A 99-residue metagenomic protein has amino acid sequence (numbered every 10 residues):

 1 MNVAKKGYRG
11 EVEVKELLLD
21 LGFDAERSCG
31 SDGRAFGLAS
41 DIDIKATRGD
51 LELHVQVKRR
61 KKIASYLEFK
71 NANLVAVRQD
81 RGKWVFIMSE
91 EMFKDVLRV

Functional and structural regions predicted by a protein language model:
V3-K70: Catalytic centers of nucleases
R60-K62, R78-R81: Short, polar loop motifs at secondary-structure junctions
Q79-V99: Domain-level recognition of nuclease-like catalytic cores that cleave nucleotide substrates
